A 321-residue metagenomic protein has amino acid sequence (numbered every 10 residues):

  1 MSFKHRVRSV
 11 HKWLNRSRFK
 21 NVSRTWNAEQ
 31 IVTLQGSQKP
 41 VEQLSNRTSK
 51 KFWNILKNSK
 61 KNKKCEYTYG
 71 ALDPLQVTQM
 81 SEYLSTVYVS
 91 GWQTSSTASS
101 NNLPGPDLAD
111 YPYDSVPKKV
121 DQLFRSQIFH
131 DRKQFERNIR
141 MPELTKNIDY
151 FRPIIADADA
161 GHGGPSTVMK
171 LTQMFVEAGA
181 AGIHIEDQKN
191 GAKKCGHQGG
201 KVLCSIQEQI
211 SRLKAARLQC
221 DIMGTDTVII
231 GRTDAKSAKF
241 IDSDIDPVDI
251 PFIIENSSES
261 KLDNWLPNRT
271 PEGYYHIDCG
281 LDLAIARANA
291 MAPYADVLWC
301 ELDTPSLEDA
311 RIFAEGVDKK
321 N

Functional and structural regions predicted by a protein language model:
M1-F3: N-terminal mitochondrial targeting presequence
H5-V7, L14: Polar/charged low-complexity regulatory segments
K12-N321: Alpha/beta enzyme core
